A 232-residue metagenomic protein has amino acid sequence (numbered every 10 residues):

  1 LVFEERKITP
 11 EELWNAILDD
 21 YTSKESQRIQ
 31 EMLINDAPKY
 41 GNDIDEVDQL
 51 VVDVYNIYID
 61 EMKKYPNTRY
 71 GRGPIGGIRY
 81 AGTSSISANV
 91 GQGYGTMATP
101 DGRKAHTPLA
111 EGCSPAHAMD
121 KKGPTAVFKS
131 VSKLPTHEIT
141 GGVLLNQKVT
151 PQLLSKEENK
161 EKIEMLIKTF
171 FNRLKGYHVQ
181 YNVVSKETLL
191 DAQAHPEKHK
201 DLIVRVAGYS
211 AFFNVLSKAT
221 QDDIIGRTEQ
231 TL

Functional and structural regions predicted by a protein language model:
L1-L232: Acidic, glycine-enriched catalytic cores built around paired aspartates
